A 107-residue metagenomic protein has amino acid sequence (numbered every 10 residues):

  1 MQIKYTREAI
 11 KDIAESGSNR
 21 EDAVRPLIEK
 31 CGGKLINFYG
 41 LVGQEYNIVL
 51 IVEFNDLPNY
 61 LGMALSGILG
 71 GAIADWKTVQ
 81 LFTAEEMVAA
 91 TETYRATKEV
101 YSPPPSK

Functional and structural regions predicted by a protein language model:
M1-K30, K34-I36, L41-E45, A84-K107: Short S/T/G/P-rich N-terminal loop/turn motif that feeds into the first structured element of a domain
K4, V49-E53: Short hydrophobic/aromatic beta-strand micro-patches that form the beta-sheet surface supporting nucleotide- or nucleic
A14-S16, L50-I51, M63-L65, T78 (+1 more regions): Surface-exposed beta-strand edges and their flanking turn/coil or helix-capping segments
Y46-N47, L61: Short, surface-exposed coil-to-beta transition loops
E53-E85: An amphipathic, aromatic/His-enriched active-site/gating alpha helix that lines ligand/cofactor pockets
